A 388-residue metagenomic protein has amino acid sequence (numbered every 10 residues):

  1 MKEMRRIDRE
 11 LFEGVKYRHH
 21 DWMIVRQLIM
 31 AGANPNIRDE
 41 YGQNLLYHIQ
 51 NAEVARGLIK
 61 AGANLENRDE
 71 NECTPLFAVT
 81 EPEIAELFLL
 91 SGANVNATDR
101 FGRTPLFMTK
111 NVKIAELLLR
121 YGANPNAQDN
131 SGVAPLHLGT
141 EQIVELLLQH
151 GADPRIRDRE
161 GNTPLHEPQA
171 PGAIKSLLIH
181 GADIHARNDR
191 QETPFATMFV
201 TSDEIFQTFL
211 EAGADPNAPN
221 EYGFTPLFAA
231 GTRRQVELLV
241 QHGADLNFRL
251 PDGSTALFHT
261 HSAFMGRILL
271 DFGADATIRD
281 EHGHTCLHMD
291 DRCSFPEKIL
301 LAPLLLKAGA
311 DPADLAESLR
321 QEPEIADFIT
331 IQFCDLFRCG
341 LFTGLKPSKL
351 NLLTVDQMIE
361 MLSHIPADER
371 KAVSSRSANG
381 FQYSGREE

Functional and structural regions predicted by a protein language model:
M1-Y41: N-terminal segments that cap or nucleate solenoid repeat domains
E10, L45-L46, P75-L76, P105-L106 (+7 more regions): Ankyrin-repeat helix-start
E13-H20, H48-A52, A78-P82, M108-V112 (+7 more regions): Ankyrin repeat A-helix N-terminal signature
E322-E388: Cullin-RING E3 adaptor/co-adaptor recruitment helices
